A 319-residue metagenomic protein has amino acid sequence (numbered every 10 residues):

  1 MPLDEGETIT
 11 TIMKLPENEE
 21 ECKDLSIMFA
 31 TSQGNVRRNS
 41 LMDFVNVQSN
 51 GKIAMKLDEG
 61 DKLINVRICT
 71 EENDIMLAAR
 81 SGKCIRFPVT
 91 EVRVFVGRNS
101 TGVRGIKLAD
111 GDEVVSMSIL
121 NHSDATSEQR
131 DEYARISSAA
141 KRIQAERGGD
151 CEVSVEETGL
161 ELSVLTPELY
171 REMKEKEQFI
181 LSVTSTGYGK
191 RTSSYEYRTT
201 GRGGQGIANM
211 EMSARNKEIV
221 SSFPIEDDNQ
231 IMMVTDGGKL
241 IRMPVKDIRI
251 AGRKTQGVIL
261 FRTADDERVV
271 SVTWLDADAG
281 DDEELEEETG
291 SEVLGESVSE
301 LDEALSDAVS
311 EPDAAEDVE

Functional and structural regions predicted by a protein language model:
M1-E319: C-terminal interaction appendages of subunits in large macromolecular complexes
